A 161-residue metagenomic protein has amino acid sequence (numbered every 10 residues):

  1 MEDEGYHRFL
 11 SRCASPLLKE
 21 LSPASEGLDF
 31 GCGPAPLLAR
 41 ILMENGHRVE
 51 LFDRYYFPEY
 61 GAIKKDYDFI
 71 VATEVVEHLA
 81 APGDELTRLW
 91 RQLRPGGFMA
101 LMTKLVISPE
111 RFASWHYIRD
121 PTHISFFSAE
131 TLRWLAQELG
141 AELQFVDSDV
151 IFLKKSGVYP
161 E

Functional and structural regions predicted by a protein language model:
M1-F69, L86-T87, R119-D120, E130 (+3 more regions): Conserved N-terminal segment of class I S-adenosyl-L-methionine
H47, H78, H123: Histidine-centered active-site/metal-ligand motif
Y56, E77, V106: Active-site micro-motifs of SAM-dependent methyltransferase domains
F69-P82: A short SAM/SAH-binding and catalytic strip from SAM-dependent methyltransferases
L79-Q92, T103: A short, conserved alpha-helix within the catalytic core of class I
G96-L105: Conserved beta-strand signature within the Rossmann-like core of class I S-adenosyl-L-methionine
K104-S125, E130-T131, L135-Q137: Short, glycine-/aromatic-enriched active-site segment of Class I SAM-dependent methyltransferases
G140-Q144: Short secondary-structure junctions
